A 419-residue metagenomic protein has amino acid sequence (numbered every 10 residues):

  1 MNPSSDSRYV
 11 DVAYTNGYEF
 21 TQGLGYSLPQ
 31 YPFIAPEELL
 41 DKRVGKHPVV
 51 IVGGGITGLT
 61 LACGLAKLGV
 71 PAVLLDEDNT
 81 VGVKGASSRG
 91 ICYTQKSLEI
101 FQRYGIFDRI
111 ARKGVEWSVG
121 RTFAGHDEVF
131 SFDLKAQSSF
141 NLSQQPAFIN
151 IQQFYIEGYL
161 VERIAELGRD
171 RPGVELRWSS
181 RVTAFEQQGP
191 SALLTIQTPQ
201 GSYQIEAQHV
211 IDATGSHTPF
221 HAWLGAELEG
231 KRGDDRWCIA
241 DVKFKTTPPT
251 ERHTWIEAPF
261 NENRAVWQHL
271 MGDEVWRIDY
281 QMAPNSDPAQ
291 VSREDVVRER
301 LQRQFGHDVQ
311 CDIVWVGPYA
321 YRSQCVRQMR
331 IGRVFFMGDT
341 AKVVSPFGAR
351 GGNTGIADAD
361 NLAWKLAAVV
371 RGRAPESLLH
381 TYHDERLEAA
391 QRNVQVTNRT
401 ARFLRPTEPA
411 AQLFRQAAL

Functional and structural regions predicted by a protein language model:
M1-V49, G64-L68: Extreme N-terminal leader/targeting segments of oxidoreductases
P3-E19, K84-A165: Active-site-adjacent segment of FAD-dependent monooxygenases/related oxidoreductases
G45-H47, P199-H209: Core beta-strand elements of the Rossmann-like FAD/NAD(P) dinucleotide-binding domain in flavoenzyme oxidoreductases
I56-A66, D78, F101, L160 (+3 more regions): Conserved mid-domain beta->alpha element of the FAD-binding
A66-R89: Glycine-rich FAD pyrophosphate-binding loop
E128, E162, H209, A213-Y321: Conserved FAD-binding catalytic core of PHBH/FMO-like flavoproteins
L167-V182: A conserved beta-strand/loop element that lines the FAD pocket in flavoprotein oxidoreductases
W178-A192, G317-Y319: A conserved short coil-to-beta-strand element within the FAD-binding core of flavoproteins
